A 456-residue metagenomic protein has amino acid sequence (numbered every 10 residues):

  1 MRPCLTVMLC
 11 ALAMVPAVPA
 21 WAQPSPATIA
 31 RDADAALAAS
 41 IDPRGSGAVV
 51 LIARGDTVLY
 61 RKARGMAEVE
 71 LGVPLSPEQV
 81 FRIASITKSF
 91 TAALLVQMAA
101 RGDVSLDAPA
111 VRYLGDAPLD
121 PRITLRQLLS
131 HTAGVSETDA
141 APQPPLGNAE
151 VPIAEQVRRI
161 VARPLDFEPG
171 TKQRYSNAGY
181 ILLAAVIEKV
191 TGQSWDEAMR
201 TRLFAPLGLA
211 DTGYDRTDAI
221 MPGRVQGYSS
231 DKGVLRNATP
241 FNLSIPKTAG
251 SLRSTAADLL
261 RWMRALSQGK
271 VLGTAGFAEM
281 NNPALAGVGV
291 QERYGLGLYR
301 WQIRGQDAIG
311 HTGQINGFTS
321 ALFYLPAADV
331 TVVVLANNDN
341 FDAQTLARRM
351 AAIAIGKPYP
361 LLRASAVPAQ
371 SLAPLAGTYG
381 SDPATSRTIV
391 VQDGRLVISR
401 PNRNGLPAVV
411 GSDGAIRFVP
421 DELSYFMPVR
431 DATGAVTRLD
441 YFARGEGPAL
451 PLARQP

Functional and structural regions predicted by a protein language model:
V7-A17: Bacterial N-terminal signal peptides
A20-P24: Boundary at the C-terminal end of the N-terminal hydrophobic targeting segment
S25-I83, D103-A108, A162: Short, conserved catalytic-motif segment at the N-terminal edge
D34-L37, V50, D56, V80-D107 (+3 more regions): Active-site SXXK
R44-G47, N316-T319, P383: Short, small/polar residue-rich loop motifs at catalytic or cofactor-binding pockets
R64, E68, P121-P326: Short, surface-exposed loop or secondary-structure junction motifs that flank catalytic or metal-binding residues
G310-H311, S320-N338, T437-Y441: Short, well-ordered beta-strand elements
F341-P456: Peripheral terminal and inter-domain segments
